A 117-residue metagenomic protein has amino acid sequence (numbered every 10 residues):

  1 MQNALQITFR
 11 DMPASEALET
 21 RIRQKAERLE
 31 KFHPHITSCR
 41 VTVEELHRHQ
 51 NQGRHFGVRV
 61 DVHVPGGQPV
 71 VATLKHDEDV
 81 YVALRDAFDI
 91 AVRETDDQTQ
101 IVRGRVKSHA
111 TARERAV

Functional and structural regions predicted by a protein language model:
M1-V117: N-terminal, polar/charged subdomain of small-to-medium soluble alpha/beta proteins
